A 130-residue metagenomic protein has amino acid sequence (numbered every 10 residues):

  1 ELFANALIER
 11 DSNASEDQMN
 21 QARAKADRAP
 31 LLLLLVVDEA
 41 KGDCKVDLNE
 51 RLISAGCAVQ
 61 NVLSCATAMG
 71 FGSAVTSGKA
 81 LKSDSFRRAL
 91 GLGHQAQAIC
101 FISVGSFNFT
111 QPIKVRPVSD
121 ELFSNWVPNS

Functional and structural regions predicted by a protein language model:
E1-A29, V127-S130: N-terminal amphipathic, basic helical "cap/leader" segment at the start of enzyme domains
E1-L2, E9, E39-K41, N108: Short, charged/polar surface micro-motifs in flexible loops or helix N-caps
N5, K45, P112-V115: Short, charged, solvent-exposed linker or helix-capping segments at domain edges/interfaces that act as flexible hinges
L7-A14, C44-N49, L90: Short, surface-exposed loop/helix-turn segments at secondary-structure junctions that function as lids/hinges flanking
A29-L32, A98-I99: Short, surface-exposed beta-edge/turn micro-motifs
L33, E39-R88: Small-aliphatic-rich amphipathic alpha-helix that forms the alpha element of a beta-alpha
F86-I99: Short, electropositive alpha-helical surface patch
A98-S130: C-terminal helix-cap and adjacent tail motif
